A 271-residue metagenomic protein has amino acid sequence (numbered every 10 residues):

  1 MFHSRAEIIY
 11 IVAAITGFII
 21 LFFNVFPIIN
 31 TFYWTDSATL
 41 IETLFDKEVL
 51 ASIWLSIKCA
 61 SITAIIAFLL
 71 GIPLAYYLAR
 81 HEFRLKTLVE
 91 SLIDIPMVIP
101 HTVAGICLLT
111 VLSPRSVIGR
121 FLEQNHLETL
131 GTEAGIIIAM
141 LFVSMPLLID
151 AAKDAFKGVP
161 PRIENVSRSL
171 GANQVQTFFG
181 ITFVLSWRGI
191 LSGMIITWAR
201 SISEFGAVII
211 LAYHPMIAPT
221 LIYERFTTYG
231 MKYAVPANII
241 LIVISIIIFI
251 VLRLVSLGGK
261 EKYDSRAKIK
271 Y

Functional and structural regions predicted by a protein language model:
F2-D36, K47-K157, I181-S201, F205 (+3 more regions): Membrane-water interface segments at the C-terminal ends of transmembrane alpha-helices in multi-pass inner-membrane
Y33-T43, V208-A212: Helix-terminus/linker motif at the lipid-water interface of multi-pass membrane proteins
R84, N173-Q174: Short coil/turn motifs that cap or connect alpha-helices
K153-E164, Q174: Membrane-helix/interface signature in polytopic inner-membrane proteins
S167: The alpha-helix within a helix-turn-helix
L170-G171, V184: Glycine/proline-centered hinge or cleavage motifs at structural transition points of membrane proteins
Y213-T227: Short hydrophobic, aromatic-rich alpha-helical segments embedded in or entering the lipid bilayer of multi-pass
